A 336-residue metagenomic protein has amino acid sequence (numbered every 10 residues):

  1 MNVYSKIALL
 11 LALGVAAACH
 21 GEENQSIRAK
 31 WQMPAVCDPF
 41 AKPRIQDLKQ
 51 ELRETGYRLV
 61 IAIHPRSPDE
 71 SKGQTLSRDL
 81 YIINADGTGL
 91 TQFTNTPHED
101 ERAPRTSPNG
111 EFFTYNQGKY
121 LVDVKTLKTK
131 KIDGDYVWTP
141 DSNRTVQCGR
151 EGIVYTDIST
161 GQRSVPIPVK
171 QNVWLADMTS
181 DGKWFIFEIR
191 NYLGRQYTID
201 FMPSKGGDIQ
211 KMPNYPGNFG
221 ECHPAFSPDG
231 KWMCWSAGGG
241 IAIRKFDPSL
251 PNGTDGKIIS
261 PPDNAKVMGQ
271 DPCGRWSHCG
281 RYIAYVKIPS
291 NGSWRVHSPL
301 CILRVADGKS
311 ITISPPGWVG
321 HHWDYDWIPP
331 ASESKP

Functional and structural regions predicted by a protein language model:
N2-L10: Sec-dependent signal peptide recognition, specifically the positively charged N-region followed immediately by
L11-C19: Hydrophobic h-region of N-terminal signal peptides that target proteins for export in Gram-negative bacteria
E22-P336: Sequence signature of WD/YWTD-type beta-propeller architectures
